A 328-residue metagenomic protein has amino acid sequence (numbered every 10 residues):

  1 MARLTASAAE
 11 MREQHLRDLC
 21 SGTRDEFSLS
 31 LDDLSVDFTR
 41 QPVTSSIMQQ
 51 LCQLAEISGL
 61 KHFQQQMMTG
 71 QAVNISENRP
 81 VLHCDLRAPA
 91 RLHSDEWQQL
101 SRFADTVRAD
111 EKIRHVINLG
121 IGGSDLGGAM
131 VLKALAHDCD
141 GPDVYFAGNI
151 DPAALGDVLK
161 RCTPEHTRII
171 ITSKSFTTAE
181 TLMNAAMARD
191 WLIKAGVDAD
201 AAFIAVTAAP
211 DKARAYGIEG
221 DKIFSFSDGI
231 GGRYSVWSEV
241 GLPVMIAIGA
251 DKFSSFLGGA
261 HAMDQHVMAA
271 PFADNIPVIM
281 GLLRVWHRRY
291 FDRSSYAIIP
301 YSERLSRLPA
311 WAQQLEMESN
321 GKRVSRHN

Functional and structural regions predicted by a protein language model:
R3-D110, R114: Extended, charge-enriched "interface" segments that sit outside catalytic cores
T23, I117, I121-G128, K174-T181 (+3 more regions): Gly/Ser/Thr-rich loops at beta-strand to alpha-helix junctions that form or flank small-molecule/cofactor-binding
P89-V107, A129-K133, H137-R168: Glycine-rich oxoanion-binding loops at beta->alpha junctions
H115-L119, R168, A297: Conserved beta-strand elements of the Class I
L126-G141, R161-T163, A186-I193, G217-I223: A glycine- and small-aliphatic-rich helix-loop capping segment at beta-alpha/alpha-beta transitions that lines
G127, V131, L155, I171-L192 (+2 more regions): Extended, hydrophobic alpha-helical segments in both membrane/secreted and soluble proteins
W191-N328: Active-site phosphate/pyrophosphate-binding segments
